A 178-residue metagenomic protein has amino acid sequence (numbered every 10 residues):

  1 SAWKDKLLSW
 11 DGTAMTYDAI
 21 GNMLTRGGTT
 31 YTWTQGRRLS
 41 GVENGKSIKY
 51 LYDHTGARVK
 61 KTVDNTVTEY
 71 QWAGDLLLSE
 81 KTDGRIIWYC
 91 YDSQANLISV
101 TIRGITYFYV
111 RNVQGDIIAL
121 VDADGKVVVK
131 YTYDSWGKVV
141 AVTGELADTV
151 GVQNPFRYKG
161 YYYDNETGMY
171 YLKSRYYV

Functional and structural regions predicted by a protein language model:
S1-K6, T13-N22, T29-R38, S47-A57 (+5 more regions): Aromatic-rich beta-strand edge motifs centered on tyrosine
S1-W3, R103-K173: A motif-centric feature for acidic-aromatic and gly/ser/thr-rich catalytic loops and repeats
L7-T13, L24-T29, G41-K46, K60-T66 (+4 more regions): Beta-turn initiation residues at beta-strand->coil junctions
G74, K81-T82, Y91-S93, T101-I102 (+2 more regions): Pocket-edge structural micro-motifs
